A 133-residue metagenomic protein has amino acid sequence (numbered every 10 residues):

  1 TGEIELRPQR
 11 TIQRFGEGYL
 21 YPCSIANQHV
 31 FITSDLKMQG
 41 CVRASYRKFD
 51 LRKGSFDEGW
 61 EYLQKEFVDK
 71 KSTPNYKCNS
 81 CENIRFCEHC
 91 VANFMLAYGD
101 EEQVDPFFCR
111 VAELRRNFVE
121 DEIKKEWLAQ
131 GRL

Functional and structural regions predicted by a protein language model:
T1-R14, K37-E88, L128: C-terminal accessory region of radical SAM enzymes
C23-N27: Short, small/polar residue-rich loop motifs at catalytic or cofactor-binding pockets
I32-T33: Short, acidic, Ser/Thr-enriched surface-loop or helix-capping motifs
S72-F118: Cysteine-cluster motifs in flexible loop/terminal segments that predominantly coordinate metals
W127-L133: Short flanking/linker segments adjacent to small metal-binding domains or redox-active Cys/His motifs
